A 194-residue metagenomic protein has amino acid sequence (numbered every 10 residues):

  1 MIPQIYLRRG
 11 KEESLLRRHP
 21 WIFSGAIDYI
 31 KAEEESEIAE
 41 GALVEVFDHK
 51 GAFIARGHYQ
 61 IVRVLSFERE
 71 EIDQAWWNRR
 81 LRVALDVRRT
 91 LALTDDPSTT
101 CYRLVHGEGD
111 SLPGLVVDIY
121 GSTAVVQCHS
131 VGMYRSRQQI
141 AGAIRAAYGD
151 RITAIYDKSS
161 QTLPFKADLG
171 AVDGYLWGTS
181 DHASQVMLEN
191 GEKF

Functional and structural regions predicted by a protein language model:
M1-G121, D181-A183: Non-catalytic accessory regions of SAM-dependent methyltransferases
L43-V44, T123-V125, T153-I155: Structural motif
K50, S130, Q161: Flexible, active-site-proximal loop/turn residues at the rims of small-molecule/cofactor binding pockets and catalytic
D73-R80, G132-I140: Short amphipathic alpha-helical segments
V105-D118, S136-F194: Non-catalytic substrate-recognition/targeting regions of SAM-dependent transferases
G121-Y134: A short interface-forming secondary-structure element
